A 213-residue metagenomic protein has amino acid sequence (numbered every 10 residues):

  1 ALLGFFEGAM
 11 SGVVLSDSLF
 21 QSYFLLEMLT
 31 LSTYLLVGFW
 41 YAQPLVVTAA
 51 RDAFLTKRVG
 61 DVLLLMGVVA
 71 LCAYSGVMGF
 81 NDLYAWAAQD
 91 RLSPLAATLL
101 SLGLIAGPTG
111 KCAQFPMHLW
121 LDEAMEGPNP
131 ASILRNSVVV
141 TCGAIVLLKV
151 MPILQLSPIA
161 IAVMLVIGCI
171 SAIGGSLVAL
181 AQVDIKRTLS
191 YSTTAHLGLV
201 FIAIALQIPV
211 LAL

Functional and structural regions predicted by a protein language model:
A1-S22, L31-L213: Hydrophobic transmembrane alpha-helices and their helix-loop junctions in integral membrane proteins
E27: Short phosphate-coordinating micro-motif centered on Lys-Gly-acidic
